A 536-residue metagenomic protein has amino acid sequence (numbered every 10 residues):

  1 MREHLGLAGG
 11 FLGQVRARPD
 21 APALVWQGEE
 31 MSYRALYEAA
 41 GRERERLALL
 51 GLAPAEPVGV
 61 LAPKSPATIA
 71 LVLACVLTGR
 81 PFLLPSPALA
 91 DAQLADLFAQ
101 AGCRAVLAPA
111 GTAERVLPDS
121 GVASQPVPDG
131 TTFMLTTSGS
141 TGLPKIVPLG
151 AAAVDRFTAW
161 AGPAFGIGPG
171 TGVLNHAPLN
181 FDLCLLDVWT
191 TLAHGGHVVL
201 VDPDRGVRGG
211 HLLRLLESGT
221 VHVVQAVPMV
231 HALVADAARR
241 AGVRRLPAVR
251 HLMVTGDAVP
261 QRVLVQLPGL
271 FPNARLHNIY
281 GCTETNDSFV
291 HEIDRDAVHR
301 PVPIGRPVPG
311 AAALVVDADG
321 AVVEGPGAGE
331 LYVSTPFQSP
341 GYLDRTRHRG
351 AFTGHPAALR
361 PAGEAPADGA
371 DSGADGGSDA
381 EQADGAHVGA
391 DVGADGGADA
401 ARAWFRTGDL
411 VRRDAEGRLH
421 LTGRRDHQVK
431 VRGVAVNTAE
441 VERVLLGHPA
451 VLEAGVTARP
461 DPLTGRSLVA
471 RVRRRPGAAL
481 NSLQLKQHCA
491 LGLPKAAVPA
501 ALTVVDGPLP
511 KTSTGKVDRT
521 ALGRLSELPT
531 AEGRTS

Functional and structural regions predicted by a protein language model:
M1-A105, E114-M134, P260, L264 (+2 more regions): AMP-binding/adenylate-forming domain of the ANL superfamily
F11-Q14, L36, A40, V58 (+10 more regions): Adenylate-forming
S32-A35, T131-A159: Conserved AMP-binding A3 loop
A62-S65, A74, S86-P87, I167 (+3 more regions): Conserved AMP-binding
P63, P303-D371, D379-D384, G389-T535: Core catalytic subdomain of AMP-forming adenylate-forming
S120-T136, L143, P148, I167-V173 (+1 more regions): Conserved pre-ATP/AMP-binding loop-to-beta segment of ANL
K145, G150-G172, D182-H222: Conserved AMP-binding/adenylation subdomain of ANL enzymes
G196, Q225, A235-P303, A312 (+3 more regions): Gly/Ser/Thr-rich phosphate-binding loop
